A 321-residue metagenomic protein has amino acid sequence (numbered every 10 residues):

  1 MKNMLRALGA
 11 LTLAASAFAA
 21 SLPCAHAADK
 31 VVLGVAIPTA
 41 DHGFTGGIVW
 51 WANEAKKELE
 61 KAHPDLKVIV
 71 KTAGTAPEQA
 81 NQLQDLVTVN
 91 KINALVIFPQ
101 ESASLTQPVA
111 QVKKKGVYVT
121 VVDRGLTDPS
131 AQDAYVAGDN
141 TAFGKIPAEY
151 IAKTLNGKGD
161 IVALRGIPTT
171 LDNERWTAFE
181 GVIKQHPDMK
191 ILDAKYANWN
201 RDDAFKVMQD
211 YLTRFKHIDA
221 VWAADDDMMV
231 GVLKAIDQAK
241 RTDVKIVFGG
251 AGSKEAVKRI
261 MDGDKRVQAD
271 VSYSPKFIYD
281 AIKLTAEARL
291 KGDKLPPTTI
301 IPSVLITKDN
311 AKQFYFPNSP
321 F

Functional and structural regions predicted by a protein language model:
M1-L11: Bacterial N-terminal signal peptides that target proteins for export
N3, A25-F321: A residue-level marker of the well-folded mature domains of exported/periplasmic proteins
A10, S16-F18, I300: Intrinsic disorder/low-complexity segments in short proteins, especially the signal peptide and propeptide regions
A15-A25: C-terminal segment of classical bacterial N-terminal signal peptides
